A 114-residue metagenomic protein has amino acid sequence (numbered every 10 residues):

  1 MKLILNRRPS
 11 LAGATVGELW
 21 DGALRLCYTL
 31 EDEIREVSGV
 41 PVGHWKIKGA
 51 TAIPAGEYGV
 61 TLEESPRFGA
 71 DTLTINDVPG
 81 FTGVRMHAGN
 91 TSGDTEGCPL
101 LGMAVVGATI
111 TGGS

Functional and structural regions predicted by a protein language model:
M1-G113: Cell wall/extracellular polymer interaction/catalysis modules
